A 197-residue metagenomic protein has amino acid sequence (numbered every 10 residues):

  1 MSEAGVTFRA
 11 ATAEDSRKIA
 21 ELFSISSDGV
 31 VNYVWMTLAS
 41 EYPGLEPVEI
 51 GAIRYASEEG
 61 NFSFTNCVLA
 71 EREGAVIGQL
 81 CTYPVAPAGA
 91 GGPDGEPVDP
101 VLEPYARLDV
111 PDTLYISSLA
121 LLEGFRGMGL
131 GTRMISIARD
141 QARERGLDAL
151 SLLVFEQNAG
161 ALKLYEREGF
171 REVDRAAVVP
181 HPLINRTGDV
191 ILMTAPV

Functional and structural regions predicted by a protein language model:
T7-L22, S27-V34: A short beta-loop-alpha structural element at the N-terminal edge of CoA-dependent acyl/N-acetyltransferase catalytic
D28-Y55, T65-N66: Conserved GNAT-fold acetyl-CoA-binding loop/helix
A56-L69, V85-A90, Y115: A short helix-loop-beta-strand connector motif used in the catalytic cores of GNAT acetyltransferases and, in some
A75-G78, G160: Glycine-rich acetyl-CoA-binding "A-motif" of GNAT/NAT acetyltransferases
C81-S118: Conserved acyl-donor/pantetheine-binding loop and adjacent beta-alpha core of acyl/acetyltransferases and related
T113-L114, I135, A142-L153: Conserved GNAT acetyl-CoA-binding A-motif
L121, G127-E144, K163-R167: Conserved acetyl-CoA-binding loop-helix of GNAT-fold acetyltransferases
D148-S151, F155-L162, R167-E168, V178-V197: C-terminal "cap" of GNAT-fold acetyltransferases
